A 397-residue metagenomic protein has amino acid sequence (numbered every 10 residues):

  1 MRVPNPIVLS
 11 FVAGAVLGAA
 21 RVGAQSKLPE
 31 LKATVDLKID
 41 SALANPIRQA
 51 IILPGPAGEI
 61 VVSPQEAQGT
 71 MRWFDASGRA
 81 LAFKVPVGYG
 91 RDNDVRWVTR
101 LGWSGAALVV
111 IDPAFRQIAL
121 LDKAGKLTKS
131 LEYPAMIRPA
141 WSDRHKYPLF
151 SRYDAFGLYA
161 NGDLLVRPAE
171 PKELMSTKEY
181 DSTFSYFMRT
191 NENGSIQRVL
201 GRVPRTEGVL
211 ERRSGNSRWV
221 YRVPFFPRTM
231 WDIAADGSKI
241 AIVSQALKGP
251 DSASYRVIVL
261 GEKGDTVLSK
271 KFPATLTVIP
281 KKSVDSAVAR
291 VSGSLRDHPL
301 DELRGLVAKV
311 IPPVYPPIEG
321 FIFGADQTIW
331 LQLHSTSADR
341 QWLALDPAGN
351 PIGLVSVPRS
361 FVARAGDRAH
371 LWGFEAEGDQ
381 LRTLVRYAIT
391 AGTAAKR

Functional and structural regions predicted by a protein language model:
M1-L9: Bacterial N-terminal signal peptides that target proteins for export
L9-G18: Bacterial N-terminal signal peptides
V22-R397: Eukaryotic scaffold repeat domains enriched in small/polar residues
